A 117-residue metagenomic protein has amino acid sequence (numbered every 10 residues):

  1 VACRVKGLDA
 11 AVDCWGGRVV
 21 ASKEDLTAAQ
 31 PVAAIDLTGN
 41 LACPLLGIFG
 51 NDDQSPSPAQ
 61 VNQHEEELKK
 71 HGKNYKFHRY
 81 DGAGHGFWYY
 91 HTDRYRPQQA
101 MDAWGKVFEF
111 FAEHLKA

Functional and structural regions predicted by a protein language model:
V1-A34, N40: Primarily recognizes the serine-hydrolase "nucleophile elbow" in alpha/beta-hydrolase and SGNH/GDSL folds
C3-R4, E66, K70: Short, well-ordered alpha-helices that flank and scaffold nucleotide-derived cofactor binding pockets
W15, G50-N51: N-terminal Rossmann-fold cofactor-binding loop
G39-L45, H71-N74: Short, proline-enriched alpha-helix->beta-strand connector loops that line the catalytic pocket of alpha/beta-hydrolase
L41, G47-F49, Y80: Short beta-strand/loop motif that positions the catalytic acidic residue of the alpha/beta-hydrolase fold
Q54-Q63: Conserved alpha/beta-hydrolase "acid-adjacent" motif
K69-A117: C-terminal catalytic histidine-bearing segment of alpha/beta-hydrolase fold enzymes
